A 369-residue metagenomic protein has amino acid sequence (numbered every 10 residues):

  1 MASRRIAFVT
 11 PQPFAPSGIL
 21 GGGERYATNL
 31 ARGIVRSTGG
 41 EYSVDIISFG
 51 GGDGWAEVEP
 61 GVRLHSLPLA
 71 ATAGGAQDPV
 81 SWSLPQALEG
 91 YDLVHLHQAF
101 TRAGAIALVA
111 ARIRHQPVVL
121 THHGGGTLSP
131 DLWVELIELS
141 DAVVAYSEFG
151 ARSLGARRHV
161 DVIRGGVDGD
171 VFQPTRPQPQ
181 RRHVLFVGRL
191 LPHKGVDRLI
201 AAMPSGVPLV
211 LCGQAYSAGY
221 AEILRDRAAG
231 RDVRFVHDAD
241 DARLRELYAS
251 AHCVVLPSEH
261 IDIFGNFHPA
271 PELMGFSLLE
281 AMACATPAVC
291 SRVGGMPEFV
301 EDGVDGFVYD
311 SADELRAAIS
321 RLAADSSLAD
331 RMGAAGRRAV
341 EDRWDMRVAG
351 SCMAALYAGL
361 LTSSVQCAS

Functional and structural regions predicted by a protein language model:
A7-V9, R176-C212: Conserved donor-binding/catalytic core segment of Leloir-type glycosyltransferases
T10-S17, Y26-A27, R32-G75: N-terminal strand-loop element at the rim of the active site of nucleotide-sugar-dependent glycosyltransferases
L93, A249-P271, T286: Acidic donor-binding loop of glycosyltransferase active sites
T127, E138-P174: Donor nucleotide-sugar binding/catalytic pocket of nucleotide-sugar-dependent glycosyltransferases
G213, A221-E246, C253: Nucleotide-activated donor-binding/catalytic signature segment of Leloir-type glycosyltransferases, i.e., the conserved
G265, R292-G303, F307-V308: Short acidic/histidine- and often glycine-rich active-site loop of Leloir-type glycosyltransferases that engages
L278, A283, P287-C290: Short hydrophobic beta-strand element within catalytic cores of glycosyltransferases and related nucleotide-activated
E301-D313, R321-S327: Conserved acidic donor-binding segment of nucleotide-sugar-dependent glycosyltransferases
